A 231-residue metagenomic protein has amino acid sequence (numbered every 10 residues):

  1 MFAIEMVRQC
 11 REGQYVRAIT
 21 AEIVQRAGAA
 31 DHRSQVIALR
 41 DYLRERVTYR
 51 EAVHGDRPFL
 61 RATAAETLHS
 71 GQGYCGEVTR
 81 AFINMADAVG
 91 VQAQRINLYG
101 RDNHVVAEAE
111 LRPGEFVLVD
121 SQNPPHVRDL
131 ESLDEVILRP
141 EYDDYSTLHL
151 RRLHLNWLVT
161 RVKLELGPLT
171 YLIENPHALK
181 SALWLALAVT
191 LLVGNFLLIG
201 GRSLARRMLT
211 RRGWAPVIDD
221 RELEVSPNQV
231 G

Functional and structural regions predicted by a protein language model:
M1, L166-G231: C-terminal single-pass membrane-anchor helix
F2-L68: Secondary-structure boundary elements
I4-Y15, R33, A38, E45 (+5 more regions): Long, terminal "pre-/pro-" and other extracytoplasmic accessory regions that lie outside the mature folded/catalytic
Y15-T20, E131-Y145, V217-P227: N-terminal topogenic membrane-targeting module
H32-L39, G71-A86: Active-site nucleophilic cysteine motif
R80-Y142: Hydrophobic/aromatic-rich core segments of domains that either
V136-L179: Juxtamembrane amphipathic/hinge helix adjacent to a transmembrane helix
